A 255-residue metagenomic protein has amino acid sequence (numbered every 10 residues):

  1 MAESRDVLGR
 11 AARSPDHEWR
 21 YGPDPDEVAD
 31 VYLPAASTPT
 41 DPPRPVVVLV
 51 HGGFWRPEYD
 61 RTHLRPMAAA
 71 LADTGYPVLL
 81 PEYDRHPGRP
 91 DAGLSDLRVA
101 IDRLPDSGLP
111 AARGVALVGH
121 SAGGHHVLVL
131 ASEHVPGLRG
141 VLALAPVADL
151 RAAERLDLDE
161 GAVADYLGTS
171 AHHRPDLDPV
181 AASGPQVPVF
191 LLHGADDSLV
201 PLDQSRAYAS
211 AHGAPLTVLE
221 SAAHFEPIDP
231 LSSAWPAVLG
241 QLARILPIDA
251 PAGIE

Functional and structural regions predicted by a protein language model:
M1-T40: N-terminal cap/lid segment of alpha/beta-hydrolase-fold proteins
L8, V147, R151-A181: Mobile cap/lid helix-loop segments that gate and shape the active-site cleft of serine hydrolases
A36-P43, V47-A70: Short, surface-exposed "cap/lid" segments of acyl-processing enzymes
V46, A72-E82: A fold-wide structural signal in alpha/beta-hydrolase
E58-A68, L79-G114: Catalytic nucleophile-loop/oxyanion-hole region of alpha/beta-hydrolase and closely related hydrolase-like folds
V99-L158: Primarily recognizes the serine-hydrolase "nucleophile elbow" in alpha/beta-hydrolase and SGNH/GDSL folds
P185, L191-H193, D197: Short beta-strand/loop motif that positions the catalytic acidic residue of the alpha/beta-hydrolase fold
D203-E255: C-terminal catalytic histidine-bearing segment of alpha/beta-hydrolase fold enzymes
